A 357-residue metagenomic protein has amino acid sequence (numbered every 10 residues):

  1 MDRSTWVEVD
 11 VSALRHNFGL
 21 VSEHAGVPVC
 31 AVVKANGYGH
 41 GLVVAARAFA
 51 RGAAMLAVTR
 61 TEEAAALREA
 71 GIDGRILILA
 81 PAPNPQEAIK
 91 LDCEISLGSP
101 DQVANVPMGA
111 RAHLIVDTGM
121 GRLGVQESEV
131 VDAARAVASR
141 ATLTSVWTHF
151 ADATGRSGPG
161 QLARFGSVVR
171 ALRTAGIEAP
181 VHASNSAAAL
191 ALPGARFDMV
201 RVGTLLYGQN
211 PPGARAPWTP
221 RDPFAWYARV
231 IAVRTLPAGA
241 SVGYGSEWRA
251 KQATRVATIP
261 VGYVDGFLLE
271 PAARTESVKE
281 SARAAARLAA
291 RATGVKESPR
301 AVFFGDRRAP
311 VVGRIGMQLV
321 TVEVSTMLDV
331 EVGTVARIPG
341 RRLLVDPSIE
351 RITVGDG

Functional and structural regions predicted by a protein language model:
D2-V9, R15-F18, A82, S99-D101 (+2 more regions): Active-site anion/phosphate-binding pocket segments in diverse small-molecule metabolic enzymes
T5-E8, A13-H16, G26-H182, R196: Active-site-proximal beta-alpha core segment in soluble small-molecule metabolic enzymes
